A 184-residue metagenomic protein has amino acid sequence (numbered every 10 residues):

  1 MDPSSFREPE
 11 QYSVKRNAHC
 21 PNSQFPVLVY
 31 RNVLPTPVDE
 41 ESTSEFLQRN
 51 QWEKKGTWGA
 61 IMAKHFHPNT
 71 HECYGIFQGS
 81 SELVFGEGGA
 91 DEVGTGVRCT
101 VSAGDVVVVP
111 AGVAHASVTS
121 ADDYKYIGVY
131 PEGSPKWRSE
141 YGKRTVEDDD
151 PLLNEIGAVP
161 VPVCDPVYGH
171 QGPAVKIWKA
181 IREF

Functional and structural regions predicted by a protein language model:
M1-K64, K179-A180: A short, N-terminal "cap"/entry segment at the start of jelly-roll beta-barrel domains of the cupin/DSBH fold
P35, G88-A90, A114, D122 (+1 more regions): Residue-level signature for short turns and capping positions that connect secondary-structure elements
M62-H67, F85-G86, G96-T100, V118-T119: Short histidine-centered beta-strand/loop micro-motifs that create catalytic or ligand/metal-coordination sites
N69-E87, V108: Short, conserved beta-strand element in jelly-roll/cupin
D91-T95: Short alpha-helix capping/helix-loop boundary micro-motifs
V101-A121, Y130: Conserved metal-binding segment of the jelly-roll/cupin
V118-F184: Double-stranded beta-helix
